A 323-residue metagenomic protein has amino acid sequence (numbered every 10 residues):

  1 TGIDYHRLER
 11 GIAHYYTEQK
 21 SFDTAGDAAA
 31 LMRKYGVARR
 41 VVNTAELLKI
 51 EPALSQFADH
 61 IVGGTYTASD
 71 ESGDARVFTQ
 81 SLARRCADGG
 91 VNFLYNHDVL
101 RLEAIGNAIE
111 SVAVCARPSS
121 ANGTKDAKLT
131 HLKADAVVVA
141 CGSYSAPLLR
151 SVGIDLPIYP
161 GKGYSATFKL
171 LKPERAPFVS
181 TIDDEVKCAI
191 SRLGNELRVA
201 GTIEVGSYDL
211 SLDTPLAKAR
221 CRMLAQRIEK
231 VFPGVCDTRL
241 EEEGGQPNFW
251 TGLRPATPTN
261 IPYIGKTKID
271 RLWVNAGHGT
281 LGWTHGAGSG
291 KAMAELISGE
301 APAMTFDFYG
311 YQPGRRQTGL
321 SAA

Functional and structural regions predicted by a protein language model:
T1-R7, V37, D88-N92, I154 (+2 more regions): Surface-exposed helix-capping loop/turn segments at secondary-structure junctions
T1-T44: Dinucleotide-binding Rossmann-like beta1-alpha1 core, especially the glycine-rich loop that anchors the ADP
D23-Y35, S55-D135: Helical element adjacent to the flavin cofactor pocket in flavoenzyme catalytic cores
R40-V42, N92-L94, G244-N248: General small-molecule cofactor/ligand-binding pocket signal
V41, L54, A104-G106, L170 (+1 more regions): C-terminal lid/capping helical subdomain adjacent to the catalytic/cofactor pocket in oxidative enzymes
S55, V99-V114, H131-D270: Active-site substrate-recognition segment that forms the wall of the catalytic cavity or substrate channel
Y66-A83, S143-Y144, R220-R227, H278 (+2 more regions): Mid-domain beta-loop-alpha active-site segment that forms a flexible, acidic cofactor/metal-binding surface
G90-N92, L197, L272: Short, conserved active-site loop motifs that form the nucleotide-linked donor/cofactor pocket
